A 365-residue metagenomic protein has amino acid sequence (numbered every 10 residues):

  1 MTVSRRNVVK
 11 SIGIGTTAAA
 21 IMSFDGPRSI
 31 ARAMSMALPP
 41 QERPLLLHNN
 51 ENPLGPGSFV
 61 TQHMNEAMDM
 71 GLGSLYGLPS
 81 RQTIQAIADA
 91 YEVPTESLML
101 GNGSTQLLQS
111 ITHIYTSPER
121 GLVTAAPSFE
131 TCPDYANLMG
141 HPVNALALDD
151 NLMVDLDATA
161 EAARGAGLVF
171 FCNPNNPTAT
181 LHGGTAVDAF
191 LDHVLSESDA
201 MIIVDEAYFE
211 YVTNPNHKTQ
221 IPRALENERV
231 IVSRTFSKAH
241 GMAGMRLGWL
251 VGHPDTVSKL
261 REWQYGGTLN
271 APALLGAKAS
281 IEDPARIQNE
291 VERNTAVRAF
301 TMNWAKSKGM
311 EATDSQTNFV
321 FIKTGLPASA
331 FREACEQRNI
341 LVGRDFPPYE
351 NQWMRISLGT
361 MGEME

Functional and structural regions predicted by a protein language model:
M1-T16: N-terminal secretory signal peptides and thylakoid transit peptides that target proteins across membranes
G15-L75, D89, G165: N-terminal "arm"/small-domain region of PLP-dependent enzymes with the aminotransferase-like
G57, R229-T313: PLP-dependent aminotransferase class I/II
Q82-G121: Phosphate-binding glycine-rich loop
I114-C172: PLP-dependent aminotransferase-like
L148-D150, T295, W304-R338: Conserved PLP-binding catalytic core of the aspartate aminotransferase-like
L156-R164, P177-I202, E206-A239: Active-site pre-lysine segment of PLP-dependent enzymes
Q337, P347-E365: PLP-dependent enzyme catalytic core of the Aspartate aminotransferase-like
